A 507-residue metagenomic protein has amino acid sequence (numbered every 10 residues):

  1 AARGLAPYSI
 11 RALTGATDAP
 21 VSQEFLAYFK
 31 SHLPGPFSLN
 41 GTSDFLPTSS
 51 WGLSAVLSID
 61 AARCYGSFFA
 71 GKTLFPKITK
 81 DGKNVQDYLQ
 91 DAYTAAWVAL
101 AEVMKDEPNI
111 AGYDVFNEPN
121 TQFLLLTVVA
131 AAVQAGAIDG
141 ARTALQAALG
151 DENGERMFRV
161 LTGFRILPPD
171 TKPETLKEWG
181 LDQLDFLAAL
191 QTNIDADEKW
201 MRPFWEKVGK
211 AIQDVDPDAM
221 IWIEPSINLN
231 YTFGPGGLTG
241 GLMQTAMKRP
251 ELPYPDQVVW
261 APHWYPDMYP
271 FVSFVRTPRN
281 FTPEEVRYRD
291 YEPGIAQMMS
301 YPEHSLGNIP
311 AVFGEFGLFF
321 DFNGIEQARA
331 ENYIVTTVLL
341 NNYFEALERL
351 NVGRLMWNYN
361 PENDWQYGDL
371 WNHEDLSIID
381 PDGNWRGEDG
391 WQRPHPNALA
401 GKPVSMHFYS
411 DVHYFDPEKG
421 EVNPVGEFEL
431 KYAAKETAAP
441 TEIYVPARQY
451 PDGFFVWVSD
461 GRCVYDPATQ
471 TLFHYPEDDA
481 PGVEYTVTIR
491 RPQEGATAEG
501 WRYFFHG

Functional and structural regions predicted by a protein language model:
A1-A219, P225-N230: Active-site mouth of glycoside hydrolases
L5-A16, L26, Q244-A261, Y265 (+4 more regions): Aromatic-rich peripheral "rim/lid" segments of glycoside hydrolase catalytic domains that contact and position glycan
N117-E118, L318, P361-D364: Histidine-bearing beta->alpha loop at or near hydrolase active sites
L125, Y231-G234, D364-L370: Short, solvent-exposed polar/charged micro-motifs at secondary-structure junctions
V128-A132, V275-T277, Q327-R329, W371: Short secondary-structure boundary/capping segments
A135-G324, N342, E348-V352: Glycoside hydrolase catalytic-domain groove-lining segments
D460-Y465: Short, solvent-exposed loop/linker segments at beta-strand-coil boundaries, enriched for Pro/Gly and Ser/Thr
Q470-G482: Extracellular/luminal low-complexity segments enriched in Ser/Thr/Pro
